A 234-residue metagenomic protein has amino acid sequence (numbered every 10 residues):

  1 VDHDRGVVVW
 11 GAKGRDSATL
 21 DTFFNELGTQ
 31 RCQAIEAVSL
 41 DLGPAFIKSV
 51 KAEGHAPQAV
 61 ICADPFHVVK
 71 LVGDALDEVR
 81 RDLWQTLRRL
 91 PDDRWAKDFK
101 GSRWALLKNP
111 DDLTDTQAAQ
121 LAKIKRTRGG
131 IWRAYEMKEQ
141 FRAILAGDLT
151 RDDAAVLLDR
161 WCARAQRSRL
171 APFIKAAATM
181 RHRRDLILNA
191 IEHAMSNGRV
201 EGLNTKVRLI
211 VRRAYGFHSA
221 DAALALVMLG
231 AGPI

Functional and structural regions predicted by a protein language model:
V1-V7, G11-R15, F24-L27: Short conserved beta-strand segments at catalytic cores or DNA/RNA-binding microdomains of nucleic-acid binding
D2, D21, E26-A56, F66-K70 (+1 more regions): Acidic/histidine-rich catalytic cores and adjacent linkers of DNA breakage/strand-transfer/modification proteins
G14-R15, D64-V68: Short, acidic/turn-prone active-site loops that include or flank metal/cofactor- and phosphate-binding residues
A59-C62: Conserved beta-strand segments of alpha/beta enzyme cores
G73-W84: Short, surface-exposed amphipathic charged segments that create phosphate/polyanion-binding patches used for binding
